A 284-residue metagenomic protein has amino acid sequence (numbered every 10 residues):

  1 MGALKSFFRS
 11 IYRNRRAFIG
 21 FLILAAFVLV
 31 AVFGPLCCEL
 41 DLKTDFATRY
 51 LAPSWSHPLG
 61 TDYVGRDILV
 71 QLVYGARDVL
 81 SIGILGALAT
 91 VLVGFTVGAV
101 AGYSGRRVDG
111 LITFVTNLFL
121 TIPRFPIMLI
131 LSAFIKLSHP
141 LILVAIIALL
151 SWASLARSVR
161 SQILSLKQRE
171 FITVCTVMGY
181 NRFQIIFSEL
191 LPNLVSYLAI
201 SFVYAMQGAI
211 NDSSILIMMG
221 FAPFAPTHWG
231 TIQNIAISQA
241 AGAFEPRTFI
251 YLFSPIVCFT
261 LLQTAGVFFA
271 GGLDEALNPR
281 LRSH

Functional and structural regions predicted by a protein language model:
M1-K43, I112-V115, L194-V195, T260: N-terminal signal-anchor/first transmembrane alpha helix
L4-S10, L42-A87, I235-I256: Periplasmic/extracellular loop-to-transmembrane helix junction in inner-membrane transport proteins
F33-G34, G83-T116, L129: Transmembrane-helix boundary motif in ABC transporter permease subunits
P58, D62, I68, G102-L166 (+1 more regions): Generic hydrophobic transmembrane alpha-helix motif, especially the helices
R77-V93, F183-L216, G266: Transmembrane alpha-helices
A133-I135, D212-F253, C258: Glycine-rich helix-loop "coupling/hinge" segments at transmembrane-helix boundaries in multipass transporters
L150, V203-Y204, F244-H284: C-terminal transmembrane helix and the adjacent membrane-cytosol boundary/short C-terminal tail of inner/organellar
